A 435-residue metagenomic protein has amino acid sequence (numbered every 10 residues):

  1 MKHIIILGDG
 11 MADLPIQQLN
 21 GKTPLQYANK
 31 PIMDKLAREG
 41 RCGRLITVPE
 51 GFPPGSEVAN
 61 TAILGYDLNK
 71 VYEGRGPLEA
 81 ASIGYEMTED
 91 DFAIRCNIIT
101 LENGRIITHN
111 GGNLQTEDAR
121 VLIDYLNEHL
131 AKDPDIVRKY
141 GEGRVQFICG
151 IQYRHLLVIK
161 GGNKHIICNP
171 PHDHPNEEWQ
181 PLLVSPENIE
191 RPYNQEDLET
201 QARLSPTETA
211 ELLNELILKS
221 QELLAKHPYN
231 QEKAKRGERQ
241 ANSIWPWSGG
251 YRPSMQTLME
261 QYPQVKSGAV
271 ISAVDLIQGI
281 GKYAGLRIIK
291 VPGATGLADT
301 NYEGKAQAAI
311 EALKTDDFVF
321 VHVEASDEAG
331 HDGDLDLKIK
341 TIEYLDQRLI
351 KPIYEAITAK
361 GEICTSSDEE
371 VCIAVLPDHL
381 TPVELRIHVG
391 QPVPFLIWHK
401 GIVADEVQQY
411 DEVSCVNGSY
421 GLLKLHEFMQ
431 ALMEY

Functional and structural regions predicted by a protein language model:
M1-Y435: Feature captures the catalytic ectodomains and active-site-proximal regions of enzymes that hydrolyze or transfer
